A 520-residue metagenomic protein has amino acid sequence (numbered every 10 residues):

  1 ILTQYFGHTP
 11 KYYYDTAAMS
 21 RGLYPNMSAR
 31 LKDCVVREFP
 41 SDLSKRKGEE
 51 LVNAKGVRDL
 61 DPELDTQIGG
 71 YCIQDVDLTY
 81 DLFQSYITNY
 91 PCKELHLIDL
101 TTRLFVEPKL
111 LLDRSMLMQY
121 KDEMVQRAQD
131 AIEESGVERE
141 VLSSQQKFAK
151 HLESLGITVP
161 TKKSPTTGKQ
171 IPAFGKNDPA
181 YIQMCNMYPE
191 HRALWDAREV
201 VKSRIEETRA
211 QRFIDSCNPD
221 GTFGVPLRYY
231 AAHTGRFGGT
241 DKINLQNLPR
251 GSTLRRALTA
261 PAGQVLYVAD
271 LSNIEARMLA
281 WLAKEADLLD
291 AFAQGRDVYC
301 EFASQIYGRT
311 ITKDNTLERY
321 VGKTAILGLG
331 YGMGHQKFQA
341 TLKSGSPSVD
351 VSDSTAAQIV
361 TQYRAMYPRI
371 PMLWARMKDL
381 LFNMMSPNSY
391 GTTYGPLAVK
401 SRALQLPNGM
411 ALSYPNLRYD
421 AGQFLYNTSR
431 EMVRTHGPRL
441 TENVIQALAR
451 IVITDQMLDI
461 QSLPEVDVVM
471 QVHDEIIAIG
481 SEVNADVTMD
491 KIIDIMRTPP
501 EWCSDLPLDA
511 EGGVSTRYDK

Functional and structural regions predicted by a protein language model:
T3-Q4, N26, C34-R250, G263-V265 (+3 more regions): Conserved "right-hand" nucleotidyltransferase catalytic core of DNA-directed polymerases
T3-Y13, M27-K32, E285-L289: A short alpha->loop->secondary-structure connector
H8-Y24, G295-C300: Conserved beta-strand -> loop -> alpha-helix junction used to position metal-binding or nucleic-acid-contacting
D15-T16, S135, S143-K147, Y320-G322 (+2 more regions): Short Gly/Ser/Thr- and Asp/Glu-enriched loop/turn motifs at secondary-structure junctions
Y86-L97, V452-I476: Active-site palm subdomain of RNA-directed nucleic acid polymerases
T158, G224, A232, Y307-P464 (+2 more regions): Conserved catalytic core of nucleic-acid polymerases
P226-I311: Function-dense linear segments that define catalytic or interfacial modules in macromolecule-processing proteins
I460-E511: C-terminal structured "cap/appendage" subdomains that terminate the fold
